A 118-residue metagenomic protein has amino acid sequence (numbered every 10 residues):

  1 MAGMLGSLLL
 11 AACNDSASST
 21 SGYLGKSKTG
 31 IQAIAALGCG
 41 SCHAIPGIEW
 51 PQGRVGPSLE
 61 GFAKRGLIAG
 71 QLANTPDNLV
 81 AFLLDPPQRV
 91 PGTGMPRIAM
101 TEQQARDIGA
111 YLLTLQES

Functional and structural regions predicted by a protein language model:
M1-A2: Bacterial N-terminal signal peptides that target proteins for export
L9-A12: C-terminal motif of bacterial Sec signal peptides marking the signal peptidase cleavage site
N14-A35: Electrostatic cytochrome c docking/interface patches
N14-S16, C42-E49, K64, L84 (+1 more regions): Detector for the c-type heme attachment site
K26, G38, T75, L79 (+1 more regions): Stable alpha-helical elements in mature extracytoplasmic
S27, A33-A36, Q88-V90, E117-S118: Short sequence/structural segments immediately N-terminal
S27, I31-A33, A44-V80: Gly/Gly-Pro-rich "capping" loops immediately C-terminal to redox-active cysteine motifs in periplasmic/lumenal
G53-F62, F82-L115: Axial heme c-ligation environment in periplasmic c-type cytochrome domains
